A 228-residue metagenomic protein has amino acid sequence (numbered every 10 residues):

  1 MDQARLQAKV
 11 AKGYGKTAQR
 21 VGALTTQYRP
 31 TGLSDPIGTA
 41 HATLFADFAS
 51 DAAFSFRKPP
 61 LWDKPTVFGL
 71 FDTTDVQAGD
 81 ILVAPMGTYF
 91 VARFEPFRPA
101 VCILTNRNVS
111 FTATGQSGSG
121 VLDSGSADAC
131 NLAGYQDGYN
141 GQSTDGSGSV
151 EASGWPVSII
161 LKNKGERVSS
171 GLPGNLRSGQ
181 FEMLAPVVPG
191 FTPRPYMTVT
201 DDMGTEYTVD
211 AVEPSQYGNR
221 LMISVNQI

Functional and structural regions predicted by a protein language model:
M1-Q19, Q227-I228: Short, intrinsically disordered N-terminal pre-domain segments
V10-P36: Intrinsically disordered, low-complexity, positively charged segments
G32-I228: Short, conserved turn/kink motifs that form compact alpha/beta structural patches or helix kinks used as
